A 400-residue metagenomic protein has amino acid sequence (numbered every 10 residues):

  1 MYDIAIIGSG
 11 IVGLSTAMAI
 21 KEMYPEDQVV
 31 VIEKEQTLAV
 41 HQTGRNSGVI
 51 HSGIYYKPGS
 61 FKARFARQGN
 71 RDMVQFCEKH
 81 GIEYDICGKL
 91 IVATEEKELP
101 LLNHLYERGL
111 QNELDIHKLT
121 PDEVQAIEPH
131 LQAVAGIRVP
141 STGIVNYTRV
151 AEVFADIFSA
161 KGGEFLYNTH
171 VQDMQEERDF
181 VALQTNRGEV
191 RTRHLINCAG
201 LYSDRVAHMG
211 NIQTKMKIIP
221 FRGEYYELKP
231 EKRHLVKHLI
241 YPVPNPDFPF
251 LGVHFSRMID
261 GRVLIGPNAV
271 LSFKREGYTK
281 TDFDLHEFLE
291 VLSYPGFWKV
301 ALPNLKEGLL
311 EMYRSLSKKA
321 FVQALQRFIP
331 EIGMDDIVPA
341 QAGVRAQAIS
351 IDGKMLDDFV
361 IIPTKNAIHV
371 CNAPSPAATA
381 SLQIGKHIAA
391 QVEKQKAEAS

Functional and structural regions predicted by a protein language model:
M1-V12, V30: Beta1/beta-strand and adjacent pyrophosphate-binding region of the FAD-binding site in flavoprotein oxidoreductases
S15, M174-D284: Flavin-dependent oxidoreductases
K21-R45: Glycine-rich FAD pyrophosphate-binding loop
V49-E123, A133, G252-V253, L264 (+2 more regions): Dinucleotide-binding Rossmann-like beta1-alpha1 core, especially the glycine-rich loop that anchors the ADP
E83-A93, L105, K118, Q125-G162 (+3 more regions): Helix-loop-beta segment of a Rossmann-like dinucleotide-binding subdomain
E113, Q213-K215, K232-R233, M258-A342: Flavin-binding catalytic cores
I137-H194, Y202-R205, A380-E393: Helical element adjacent to the flavin cofactor pocket in flavoenzyme catalytic cores
W298-S400: C-terminal catalytic lobe of FAD-dependent flavoproteins
